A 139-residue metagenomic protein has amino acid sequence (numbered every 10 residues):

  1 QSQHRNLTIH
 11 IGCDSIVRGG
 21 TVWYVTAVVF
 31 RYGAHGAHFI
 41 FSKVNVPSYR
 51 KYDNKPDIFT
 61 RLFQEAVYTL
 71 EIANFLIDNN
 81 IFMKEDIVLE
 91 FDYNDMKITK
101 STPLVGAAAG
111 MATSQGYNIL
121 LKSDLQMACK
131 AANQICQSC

Functional and structural regions predicted by a protein language model:
Q1-R5: A short acidic-Thr-Gly-centered motif at the start of a beta-strand
T8-H10, E85-Y93: Short glycine-rich phosphate-binding loop at a beta-alpha junction
I11-G12, I16-K43: Acidic, metal-ligating active-site segments
I16-G19, H35-G36, T60, V67 (+1 more regions): Short acidic, S/G/P-rich loop/turn micro-motifs used as interaction or catalytic elements
W23-V25, I119-C139: C-terminal edge-of-domain segments
V46-I81: Acidic helix/loop or adjacent segment enriched in Glu/Asp that either coordinates divalent metal
Y49-F59, M111-G116, N133, Q137-S138: Catalytic phosphate/metal-binding cores of nucleic-acid and nucleotide-processing enzymes, i.e., regions that mediate
F91-M127: Short, low-complexity, polybasic intrinsically disordered segments
